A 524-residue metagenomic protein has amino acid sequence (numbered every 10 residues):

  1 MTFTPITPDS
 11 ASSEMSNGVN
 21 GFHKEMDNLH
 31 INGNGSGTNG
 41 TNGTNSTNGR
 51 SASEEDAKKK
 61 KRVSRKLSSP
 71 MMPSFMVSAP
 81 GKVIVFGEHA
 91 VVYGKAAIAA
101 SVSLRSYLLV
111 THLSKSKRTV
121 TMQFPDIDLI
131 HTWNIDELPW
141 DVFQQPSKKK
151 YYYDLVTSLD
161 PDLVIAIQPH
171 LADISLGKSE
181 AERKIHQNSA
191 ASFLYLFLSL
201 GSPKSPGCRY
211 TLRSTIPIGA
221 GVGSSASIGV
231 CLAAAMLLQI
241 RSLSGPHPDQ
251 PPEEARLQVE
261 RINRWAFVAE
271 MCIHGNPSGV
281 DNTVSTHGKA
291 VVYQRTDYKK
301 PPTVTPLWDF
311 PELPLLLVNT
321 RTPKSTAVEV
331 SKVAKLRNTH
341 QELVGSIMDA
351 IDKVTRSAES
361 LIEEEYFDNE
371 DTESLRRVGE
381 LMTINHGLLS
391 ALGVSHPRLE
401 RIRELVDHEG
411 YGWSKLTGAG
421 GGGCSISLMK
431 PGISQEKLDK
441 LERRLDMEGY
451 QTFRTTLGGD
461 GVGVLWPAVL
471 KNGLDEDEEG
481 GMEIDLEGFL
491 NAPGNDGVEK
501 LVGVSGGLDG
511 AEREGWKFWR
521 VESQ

Functional and structural regions predicted by a protein language model:
M1-K82, F86, V91, A99-V102 (+6 more regions): C-terminal nucleotide
K95: Classical protein tyrosine phosphatase
R209-G219: N-terminal pre-triad scaffold of radical SAM enzymes
G219-A220, M236: Intrinsically disordered, low-complexity linker/loop segments enriched in Gly/Pro and charged/polar residues
G221-V222, A255: Alpha-helix N-cap/helix-initiation motif
S225, G418: Short, conserved phosphate/pyrophosphate- and ester-handling motifs at nucleotide-, phospho-/glycolipid
S227-Q239: Stable alpha-helical structural segments in soluble proteins, enriched in small hydrophobic residues
G420-G422: Glycine-rich nucleotide-binding loop
